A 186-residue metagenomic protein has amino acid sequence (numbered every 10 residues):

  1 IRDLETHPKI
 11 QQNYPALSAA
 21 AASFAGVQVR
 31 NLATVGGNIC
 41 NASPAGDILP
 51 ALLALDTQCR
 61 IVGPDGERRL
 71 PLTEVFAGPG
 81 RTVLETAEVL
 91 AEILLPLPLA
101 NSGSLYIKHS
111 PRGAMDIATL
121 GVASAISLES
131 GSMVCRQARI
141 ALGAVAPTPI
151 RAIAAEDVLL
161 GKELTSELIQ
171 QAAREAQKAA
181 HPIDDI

Functional and structural regions predicted by a protein language model:
I1-I186: C-terminal structural segment of proteins
